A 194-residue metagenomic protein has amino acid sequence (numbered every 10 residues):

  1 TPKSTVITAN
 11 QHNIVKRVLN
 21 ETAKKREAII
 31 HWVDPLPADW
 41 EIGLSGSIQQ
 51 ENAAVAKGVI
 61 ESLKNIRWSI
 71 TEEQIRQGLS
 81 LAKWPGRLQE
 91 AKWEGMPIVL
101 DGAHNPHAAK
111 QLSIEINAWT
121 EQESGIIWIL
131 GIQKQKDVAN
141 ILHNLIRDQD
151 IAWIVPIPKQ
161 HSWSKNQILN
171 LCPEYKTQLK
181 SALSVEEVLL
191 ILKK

Functional and structural regions predicted by a protein language model:
T1, P37-I151: Nucleotide phosphate-binding/pyrophosphate-handling subdomain across enzymes that bind or process nucleotide phosphates
V6-H31, Q50, P97-L100, P106 (+1 more regions): C-terminal helical cap/extension that packs against the catalytic core of soluble nucleotide-cofactor enzymes
W32-L36: Glycine-rich phosphate/adenylate-binding loop
